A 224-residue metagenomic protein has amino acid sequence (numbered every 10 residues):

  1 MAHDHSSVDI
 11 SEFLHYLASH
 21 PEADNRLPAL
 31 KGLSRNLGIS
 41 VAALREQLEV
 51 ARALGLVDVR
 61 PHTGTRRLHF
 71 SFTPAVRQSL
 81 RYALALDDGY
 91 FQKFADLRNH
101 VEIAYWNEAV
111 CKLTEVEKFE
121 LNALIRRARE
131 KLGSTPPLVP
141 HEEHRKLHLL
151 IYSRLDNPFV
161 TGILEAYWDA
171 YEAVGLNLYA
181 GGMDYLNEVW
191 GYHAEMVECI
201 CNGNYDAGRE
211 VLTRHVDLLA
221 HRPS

Functional and structural regions predicted by a protein language model:
M1-L97: Short linear motifs at protein or domain termini
L30, D156-P158, G203-N204: Short loop-to-helix capping motifs
Y82-A85, L97-L113, E143-G182: Hydrophobic, amphipathic alpha-helical faces that serve as interaction scaffolds
E108-K112, A128-T135, L178, I200: Secondary-structure edge/capping motif, primarily at the C-terminal ends of alpha-helices and the immediately following
E117-L132: Amphipathic alpha-helical segments enriched in hydrophobic/aromatic residues interleaved with Lys/Arg
R129, K146, E165-S224: C-terminal all-alpha effector/ligand-binding and dimerization domain of prokaryotic HTH-type transcriptional repressors
